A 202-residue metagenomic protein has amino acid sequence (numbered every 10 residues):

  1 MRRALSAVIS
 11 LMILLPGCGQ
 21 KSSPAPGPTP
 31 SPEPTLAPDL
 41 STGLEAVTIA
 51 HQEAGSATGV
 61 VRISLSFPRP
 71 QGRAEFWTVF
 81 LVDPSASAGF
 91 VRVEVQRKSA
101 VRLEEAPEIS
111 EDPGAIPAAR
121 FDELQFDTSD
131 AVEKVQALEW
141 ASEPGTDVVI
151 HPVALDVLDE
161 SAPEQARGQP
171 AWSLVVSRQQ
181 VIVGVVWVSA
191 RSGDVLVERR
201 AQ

Functional and structural regions predicted by a protein language model:
M1-P16: Sec-dependent bacterial lipoprotein signal peptides
C18-Q202: Long, terminal "pre-/pro-" and other extracytoplasmic accessory regions that lie outside the mature folded/catalytic
